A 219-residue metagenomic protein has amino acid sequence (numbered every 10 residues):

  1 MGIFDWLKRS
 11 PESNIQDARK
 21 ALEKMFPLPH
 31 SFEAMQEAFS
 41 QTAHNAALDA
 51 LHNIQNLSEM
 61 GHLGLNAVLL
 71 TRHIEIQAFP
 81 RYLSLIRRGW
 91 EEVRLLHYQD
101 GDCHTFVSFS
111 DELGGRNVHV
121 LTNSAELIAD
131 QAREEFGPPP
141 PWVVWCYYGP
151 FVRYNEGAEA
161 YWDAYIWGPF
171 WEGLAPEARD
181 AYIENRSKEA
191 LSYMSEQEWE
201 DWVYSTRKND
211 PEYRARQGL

Functional and structural regions predicted by a protein language model:
G2-L219: Polar/charged low-complexity regulatory segments
